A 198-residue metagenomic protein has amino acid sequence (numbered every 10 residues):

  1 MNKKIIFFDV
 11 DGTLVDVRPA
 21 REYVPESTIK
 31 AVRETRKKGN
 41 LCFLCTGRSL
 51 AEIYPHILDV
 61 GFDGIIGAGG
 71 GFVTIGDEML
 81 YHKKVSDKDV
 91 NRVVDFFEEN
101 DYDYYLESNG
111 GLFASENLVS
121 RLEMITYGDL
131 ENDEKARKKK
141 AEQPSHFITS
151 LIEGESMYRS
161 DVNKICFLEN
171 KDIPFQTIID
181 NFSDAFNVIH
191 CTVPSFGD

Functional and structural regions predicted by a protein language model:
M1-K3, G39, D101, S160-V162: A general structural motif
K3-A20, L44, V93: Asp-based phosphoryl-transfer active-site loop
F7-F8, G12, F72-T74, E155-Y158 (+1 more regions): Short, basic/glycine-rich phosphate-binding loops at helix/coil junctions that contact nucleotide phosphates
L14-R18, T74-D77, F196-D198: A short acidic, helix-capping loop that chelates divalent metal ions and anchors anionic groups
E22-V24: A short acidic/small-residue loop/turn micro-motif
T28-L130: Active-site phosphate-binding/coordination module
G110-D198: Conserved acidic, metal-coordinating active-site core of Asp-based, Mg2+-dependent phosphoryl-transfer enzymes
